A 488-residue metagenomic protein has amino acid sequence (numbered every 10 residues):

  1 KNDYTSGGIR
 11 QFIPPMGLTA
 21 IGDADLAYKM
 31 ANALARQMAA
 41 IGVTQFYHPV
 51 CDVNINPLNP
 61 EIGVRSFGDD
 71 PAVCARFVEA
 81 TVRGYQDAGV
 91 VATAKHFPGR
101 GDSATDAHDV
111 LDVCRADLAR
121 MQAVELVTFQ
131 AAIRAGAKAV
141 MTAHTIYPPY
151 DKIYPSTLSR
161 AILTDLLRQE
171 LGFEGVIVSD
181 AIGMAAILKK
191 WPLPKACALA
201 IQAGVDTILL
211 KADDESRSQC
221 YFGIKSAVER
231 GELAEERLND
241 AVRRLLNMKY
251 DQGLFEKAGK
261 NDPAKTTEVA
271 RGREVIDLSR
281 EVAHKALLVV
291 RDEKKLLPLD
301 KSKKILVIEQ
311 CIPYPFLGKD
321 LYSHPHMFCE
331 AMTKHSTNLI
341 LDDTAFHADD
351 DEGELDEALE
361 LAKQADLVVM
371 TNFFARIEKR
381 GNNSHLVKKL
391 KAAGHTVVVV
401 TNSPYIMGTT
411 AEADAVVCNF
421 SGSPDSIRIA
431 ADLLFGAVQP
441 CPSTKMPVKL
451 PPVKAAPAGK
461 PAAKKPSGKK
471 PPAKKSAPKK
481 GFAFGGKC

Functional and structural regions predicted by a protein language model:
K1-N2, T44-P49, V91-H96, K138-T142 (+7 more regions): Structural recognition of the beta-strand scaffold that forms the well-ordered cores of secreted hydrolase catalytic
K1-P15, T19, D292, M370: N-terminal hydrophobic targeting/anchoring segments and the immediately downstream early-domain regions of hydrolases
K1-Q11, M30-N54, C74-G101: Glycine-rich, aromatic-flanked loop segments that form ligand/cofactor-binding clefts across common enzyme folds
N2-D3, N54-I55, R100-D102, Y147-D151 (+5 more regions): Flexible loop/turn segments at secondary-structure boundaries
A20-R36, P71-R76, A119-A123: Glycine-rich anion/phosphate-binding loops
G22-G42, L238, R243, N247: Active-site-adjacent structural elements in enzyme catalytic domains
D69-R237, R244-N247: Second-shell residues forming the walls of enzyme active-site clefts
Q169, W191-K465, K469-K470, K474-K475 (+2 more regions): Preference for extracellular/luminal or secreted protein segments
